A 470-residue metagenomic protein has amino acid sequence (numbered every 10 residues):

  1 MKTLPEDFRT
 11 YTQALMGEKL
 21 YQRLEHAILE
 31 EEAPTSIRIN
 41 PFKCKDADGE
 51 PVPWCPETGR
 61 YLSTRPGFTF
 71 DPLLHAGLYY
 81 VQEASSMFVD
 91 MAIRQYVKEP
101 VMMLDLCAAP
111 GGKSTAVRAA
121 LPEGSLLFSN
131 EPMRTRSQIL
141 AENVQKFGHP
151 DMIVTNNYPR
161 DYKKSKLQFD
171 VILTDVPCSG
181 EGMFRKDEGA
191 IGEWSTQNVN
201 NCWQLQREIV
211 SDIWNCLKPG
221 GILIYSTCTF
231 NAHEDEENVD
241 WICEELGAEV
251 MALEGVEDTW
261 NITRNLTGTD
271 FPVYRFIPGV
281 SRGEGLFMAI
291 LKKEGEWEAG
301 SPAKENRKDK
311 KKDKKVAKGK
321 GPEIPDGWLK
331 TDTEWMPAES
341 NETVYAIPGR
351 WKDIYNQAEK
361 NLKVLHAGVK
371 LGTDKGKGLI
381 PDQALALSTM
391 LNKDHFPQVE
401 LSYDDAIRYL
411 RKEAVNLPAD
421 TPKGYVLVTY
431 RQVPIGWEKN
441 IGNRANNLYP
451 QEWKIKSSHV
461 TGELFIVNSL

Functional and structural regions predicted by a protein language model:
M1-K45, S63, E294-L470: Polybasic, low-complexity RNA-engagement segments
P56-Q95, P450: Class I SAM-dependent transferase core
E99-A109: Conserved class I S-adenosyl-L-methionine
P110-E123: Conserved SAM-binding loop of SAM-dependent methyltransferases across substrates and taxa, primarily the Class I
P122, L217-P219: Helix-to-beta-strand junctions that scaffold the AdoMet/dcAdoMet cofactor pocket in Class I SAM-dependent enzymes
N130-L167, T174: S-adenosyl-L-methionine
T135, D170-S211, C228-E236: Mobile active-site "lid"/loop adjacent to the S-adenosyl-L-methionine
F169, I222-Y225, F230-D353: Class I S-adenosyl-L-methionine
